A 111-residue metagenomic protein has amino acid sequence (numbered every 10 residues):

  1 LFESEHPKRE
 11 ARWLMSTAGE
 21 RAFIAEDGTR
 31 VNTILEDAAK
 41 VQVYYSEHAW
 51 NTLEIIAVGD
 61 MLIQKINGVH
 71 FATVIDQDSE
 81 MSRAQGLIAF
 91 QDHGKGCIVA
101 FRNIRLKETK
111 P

Functional and structural regions predicted by a protein language model:
L1-P111: Carbohydrate-interacting regions of secretory-pathway proteins
